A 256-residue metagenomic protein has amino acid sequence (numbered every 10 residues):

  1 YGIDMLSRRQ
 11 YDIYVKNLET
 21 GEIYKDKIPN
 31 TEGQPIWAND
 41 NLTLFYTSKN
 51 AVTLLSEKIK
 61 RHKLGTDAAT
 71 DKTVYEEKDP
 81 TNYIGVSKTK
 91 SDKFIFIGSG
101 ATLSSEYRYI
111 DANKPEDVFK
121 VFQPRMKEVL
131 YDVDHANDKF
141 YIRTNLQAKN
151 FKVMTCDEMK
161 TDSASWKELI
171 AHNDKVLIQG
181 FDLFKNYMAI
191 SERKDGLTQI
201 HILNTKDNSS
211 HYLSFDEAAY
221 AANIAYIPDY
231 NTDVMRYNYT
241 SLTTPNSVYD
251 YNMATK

Functional and structural regions predicted by a protein language model:
Y1-K256: Peripheral, non-catalytic segments that deliver or gate enzyme domains
